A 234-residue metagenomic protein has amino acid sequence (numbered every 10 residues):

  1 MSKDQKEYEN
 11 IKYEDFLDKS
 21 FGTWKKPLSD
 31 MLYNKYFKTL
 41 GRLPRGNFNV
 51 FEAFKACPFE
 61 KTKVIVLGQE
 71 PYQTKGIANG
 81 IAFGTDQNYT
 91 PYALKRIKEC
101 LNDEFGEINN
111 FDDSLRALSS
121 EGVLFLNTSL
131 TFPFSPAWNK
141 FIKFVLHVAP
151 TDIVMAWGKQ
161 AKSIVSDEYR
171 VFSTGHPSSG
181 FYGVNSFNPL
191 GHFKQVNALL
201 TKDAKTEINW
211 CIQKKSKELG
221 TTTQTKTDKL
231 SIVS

Functional and structural regions predicted by a protein language model:
M1, Y8, T23, F125 (+2 more regions): Generic N-terminal leader/processing signal
D4, E9-F16, S20, H192 (+3 more regions): C-terminal accessory regions appended to core domains
D15-I164, Y169-G175, S179-L199, T206-K215: A polyanion-binding, active-site-adjacent surface
L200-V233: Charged phosphate-binding loop/patch that engages nucleotide di/tri-phosphates or the phosphate backbone of nucleic
